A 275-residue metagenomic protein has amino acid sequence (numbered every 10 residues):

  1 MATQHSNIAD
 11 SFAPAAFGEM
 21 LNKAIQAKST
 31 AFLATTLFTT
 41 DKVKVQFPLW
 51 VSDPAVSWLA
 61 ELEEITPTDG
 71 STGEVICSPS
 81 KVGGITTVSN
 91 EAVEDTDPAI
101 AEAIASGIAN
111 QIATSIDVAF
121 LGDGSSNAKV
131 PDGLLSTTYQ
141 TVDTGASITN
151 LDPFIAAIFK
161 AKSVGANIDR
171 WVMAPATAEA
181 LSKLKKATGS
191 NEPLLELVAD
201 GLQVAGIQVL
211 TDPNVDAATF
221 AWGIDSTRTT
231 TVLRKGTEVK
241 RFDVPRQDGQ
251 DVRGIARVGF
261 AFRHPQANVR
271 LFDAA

Functional and structural regions predicted by a protein language model:
M1-T36, E61, V232-A275: Protruding loop/beta-arch "assembly-hinge" segments enriched in small, turn-prone residues
A2-V82, T149-D152: Assembly/oligomerization interface modules of large self-assembling protein complexes
A16-S29, L37, I100-I104, I108 (+4 more regions): Short, Φ-rich (hydrophobic/aromatic) sequence segments
D41, L135-V258: Extended oligomerization regions of viral-like shell subunits
V45, L49, V82-V88, T211 (+1 more regions): Short amphipathic
D53-A55, G83, A92, T114 (+3 more regions): Short loop/turn segments at secondary-structure transitions that flank enzyme active sites
A55-W58, T96-D97, A180-K183, A261-R263: Short helix/loop capping segments that flank catalytic or ligand/cofactor-binding pockets
G73-I76, G84-A161, R270-A275: Alpha-helical scaffold segments that mediate packing/assembly in large oligomeric complexes
